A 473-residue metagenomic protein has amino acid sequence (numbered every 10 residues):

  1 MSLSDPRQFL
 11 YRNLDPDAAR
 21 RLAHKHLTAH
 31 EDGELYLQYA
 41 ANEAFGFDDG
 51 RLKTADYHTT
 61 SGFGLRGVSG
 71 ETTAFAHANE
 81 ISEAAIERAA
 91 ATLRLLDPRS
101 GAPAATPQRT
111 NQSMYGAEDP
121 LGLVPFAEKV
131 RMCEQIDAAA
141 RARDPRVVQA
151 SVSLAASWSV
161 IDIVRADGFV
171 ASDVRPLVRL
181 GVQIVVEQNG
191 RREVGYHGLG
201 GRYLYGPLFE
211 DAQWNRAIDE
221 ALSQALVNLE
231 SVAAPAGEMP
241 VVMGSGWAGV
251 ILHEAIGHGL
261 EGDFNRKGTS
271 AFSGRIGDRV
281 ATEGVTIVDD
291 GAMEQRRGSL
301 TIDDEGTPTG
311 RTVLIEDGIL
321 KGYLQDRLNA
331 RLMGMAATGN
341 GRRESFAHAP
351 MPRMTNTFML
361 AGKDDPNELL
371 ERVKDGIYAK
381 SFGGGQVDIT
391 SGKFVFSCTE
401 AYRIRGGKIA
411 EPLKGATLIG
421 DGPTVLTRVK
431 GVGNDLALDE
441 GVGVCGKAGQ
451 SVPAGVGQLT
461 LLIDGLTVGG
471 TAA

Functional and structural regions predicted by a protein language model:
M1-A473: N-terminal small-residue-enriched
